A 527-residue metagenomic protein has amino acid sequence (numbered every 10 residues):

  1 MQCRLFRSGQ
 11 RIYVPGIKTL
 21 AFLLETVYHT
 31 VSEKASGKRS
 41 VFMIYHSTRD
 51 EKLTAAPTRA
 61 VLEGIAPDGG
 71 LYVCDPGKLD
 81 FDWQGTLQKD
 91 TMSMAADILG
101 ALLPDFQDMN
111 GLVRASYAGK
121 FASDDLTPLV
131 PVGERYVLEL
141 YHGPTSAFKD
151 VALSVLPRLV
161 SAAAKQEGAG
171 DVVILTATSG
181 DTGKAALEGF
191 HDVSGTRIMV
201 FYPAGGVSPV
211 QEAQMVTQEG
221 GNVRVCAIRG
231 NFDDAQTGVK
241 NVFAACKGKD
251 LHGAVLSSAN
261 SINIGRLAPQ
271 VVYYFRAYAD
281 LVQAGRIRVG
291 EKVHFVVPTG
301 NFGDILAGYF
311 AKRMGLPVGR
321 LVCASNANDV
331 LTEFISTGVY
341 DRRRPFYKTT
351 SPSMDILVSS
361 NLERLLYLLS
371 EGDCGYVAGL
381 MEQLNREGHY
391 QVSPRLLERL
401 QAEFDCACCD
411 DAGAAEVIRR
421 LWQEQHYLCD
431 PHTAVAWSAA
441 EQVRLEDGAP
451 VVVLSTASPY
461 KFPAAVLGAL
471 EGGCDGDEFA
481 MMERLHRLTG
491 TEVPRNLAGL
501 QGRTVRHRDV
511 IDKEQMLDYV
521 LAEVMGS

Functional and structural regions predicted by a protein language model:
F6, K18-A21: Intrinsic disorder/low-complexity segments
F6, V14, E33, L153: Alpha-helical and His/Cys-centered functional microenvironments
Y13, A21, E25-E33, R39: Short, positively charged and aromatic/hydrophobic N-terminal segments
Y28, R39-S527: PLP-dependent amino-acid enzyme catalytic core
